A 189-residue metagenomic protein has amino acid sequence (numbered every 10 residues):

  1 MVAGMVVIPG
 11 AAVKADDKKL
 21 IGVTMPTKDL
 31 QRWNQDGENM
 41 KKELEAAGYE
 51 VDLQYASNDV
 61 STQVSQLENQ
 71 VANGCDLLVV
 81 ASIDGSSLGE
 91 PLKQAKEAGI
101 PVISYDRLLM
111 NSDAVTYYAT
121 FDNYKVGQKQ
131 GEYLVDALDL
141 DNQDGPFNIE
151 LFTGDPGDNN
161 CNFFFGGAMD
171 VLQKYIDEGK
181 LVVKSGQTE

Functional and structural regions predicted by a protein language model:
M1-V6: Bacterial N-terminal signal peptides
V7-E189: A residue-level marker of the well-folded mature domains of exported/periplasmic proteins
